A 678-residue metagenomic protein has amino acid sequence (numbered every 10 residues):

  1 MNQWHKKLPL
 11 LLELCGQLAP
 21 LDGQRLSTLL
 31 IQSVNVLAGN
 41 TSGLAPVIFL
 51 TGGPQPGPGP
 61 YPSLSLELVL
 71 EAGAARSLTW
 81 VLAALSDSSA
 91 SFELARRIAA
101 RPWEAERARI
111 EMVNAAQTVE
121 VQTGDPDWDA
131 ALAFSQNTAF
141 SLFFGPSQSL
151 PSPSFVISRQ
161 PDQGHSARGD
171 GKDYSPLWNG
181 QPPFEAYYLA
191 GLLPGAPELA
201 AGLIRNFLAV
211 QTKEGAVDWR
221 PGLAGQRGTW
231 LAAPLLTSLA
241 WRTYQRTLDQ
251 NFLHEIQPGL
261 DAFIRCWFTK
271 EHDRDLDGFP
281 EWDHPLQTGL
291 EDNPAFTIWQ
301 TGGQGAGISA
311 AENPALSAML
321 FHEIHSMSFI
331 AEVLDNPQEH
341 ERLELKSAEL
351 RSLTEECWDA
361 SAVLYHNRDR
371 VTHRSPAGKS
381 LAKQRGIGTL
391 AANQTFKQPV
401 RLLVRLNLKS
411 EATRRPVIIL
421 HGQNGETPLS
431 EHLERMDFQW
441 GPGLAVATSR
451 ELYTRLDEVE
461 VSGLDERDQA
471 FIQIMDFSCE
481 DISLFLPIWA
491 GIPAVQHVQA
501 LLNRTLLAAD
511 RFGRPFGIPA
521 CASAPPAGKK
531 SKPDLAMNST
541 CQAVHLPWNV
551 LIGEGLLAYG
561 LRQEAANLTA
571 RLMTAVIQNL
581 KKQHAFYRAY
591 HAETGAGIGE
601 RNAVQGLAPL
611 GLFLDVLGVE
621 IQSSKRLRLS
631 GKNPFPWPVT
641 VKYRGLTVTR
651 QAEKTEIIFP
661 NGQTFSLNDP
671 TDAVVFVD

Functional and structural regions predicted by a protein language model:
M1-L177, N251, D261-F268, R351-T354 (+2 more regions): Acidic/polar, glycine-enriched structural segments that form the non-catalytic walls/loops of the carbohydrate-binding
P54-Y61, E67, M112-H254, D261 (+5 more regions): Substrate-binding groove/exosite segments of carbohydrate-active enzymes
L66-L82, A318-M319, E323-M327, N336-E339 (+2 more regions): Extended amphipathic secondary-structure runs
E71-R96, Y174-S175, E214, D218-L235 (+6 more regions): The feature captures the catalytic groove of carbohydrate-active enzymes
F92-R109, D127-S135, A196-A209, Q250-F268 (+6 more regions): Extended, well-ordered alpha-helical scaffold segments
W178, A232, L236-T243, D359-L408 (+5 more regions): C-terminal capping/lid segments that line or modulate ligand- or cofactor-binding pockets
S410-E431: Extended low-complexity, serine/threonine- and proline-enriched intrinsically disordered segments
S430-R435, G443-V446, G645-D678: N-terminal accessory interaction module
